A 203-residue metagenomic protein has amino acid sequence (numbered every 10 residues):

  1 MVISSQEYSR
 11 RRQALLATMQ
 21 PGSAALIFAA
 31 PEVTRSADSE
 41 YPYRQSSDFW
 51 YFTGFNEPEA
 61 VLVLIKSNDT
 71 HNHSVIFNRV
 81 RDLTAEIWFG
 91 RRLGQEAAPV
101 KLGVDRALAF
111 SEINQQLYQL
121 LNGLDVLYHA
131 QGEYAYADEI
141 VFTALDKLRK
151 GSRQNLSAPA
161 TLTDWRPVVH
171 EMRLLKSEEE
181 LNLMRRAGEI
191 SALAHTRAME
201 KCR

Functional and structural regions predicted by a protein language model:
M1-T196: A composition/biophysics-driven feature that prefers long, compositionally simple stretches
A198-R203: Short, intrinsically disordered, charge-balanced linker/junction segments flanking boundaries in proteins
